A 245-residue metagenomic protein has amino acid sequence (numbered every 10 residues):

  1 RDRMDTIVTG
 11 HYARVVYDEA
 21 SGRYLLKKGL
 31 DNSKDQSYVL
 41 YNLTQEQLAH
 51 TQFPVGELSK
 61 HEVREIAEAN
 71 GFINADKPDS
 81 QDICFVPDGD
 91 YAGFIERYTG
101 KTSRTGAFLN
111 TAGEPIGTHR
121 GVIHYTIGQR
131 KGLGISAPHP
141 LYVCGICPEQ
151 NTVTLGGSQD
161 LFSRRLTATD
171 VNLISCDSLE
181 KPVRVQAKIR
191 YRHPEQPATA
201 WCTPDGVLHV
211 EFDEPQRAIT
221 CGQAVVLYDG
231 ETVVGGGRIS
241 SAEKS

Functional and structural regions predicted by a protein language model:
R1-V233, G237-S245: Nucleotide-activated chemistry modules centered on ATP-dependent adenylation/adenylyltransferase
